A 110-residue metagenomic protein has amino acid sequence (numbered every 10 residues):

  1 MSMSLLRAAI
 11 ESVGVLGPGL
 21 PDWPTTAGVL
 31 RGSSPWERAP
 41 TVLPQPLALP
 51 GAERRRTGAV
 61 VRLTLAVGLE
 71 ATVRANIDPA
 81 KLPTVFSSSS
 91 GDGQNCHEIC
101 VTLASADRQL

Functional and structural regions predicted by a protein language model:
M1-L110: Conserved "HGTGT" condensation-loop signature of ketosynthase/thiolase-family condensing enzymes that catalyze
